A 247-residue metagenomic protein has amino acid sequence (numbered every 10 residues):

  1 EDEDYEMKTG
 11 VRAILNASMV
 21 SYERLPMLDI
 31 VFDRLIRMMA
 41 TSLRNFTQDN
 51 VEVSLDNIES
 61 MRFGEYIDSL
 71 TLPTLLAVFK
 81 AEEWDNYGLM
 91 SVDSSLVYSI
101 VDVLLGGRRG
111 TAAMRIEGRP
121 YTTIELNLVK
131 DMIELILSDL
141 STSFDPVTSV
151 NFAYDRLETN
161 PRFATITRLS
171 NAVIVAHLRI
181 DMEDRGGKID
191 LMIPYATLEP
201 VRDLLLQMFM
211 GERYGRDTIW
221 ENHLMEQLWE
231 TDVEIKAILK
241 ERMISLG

Functional and structural regions predicted by a protein language model:
E1-G247: N-terminal auxiliary interaction/assembly segments of multi-subunit proteins
